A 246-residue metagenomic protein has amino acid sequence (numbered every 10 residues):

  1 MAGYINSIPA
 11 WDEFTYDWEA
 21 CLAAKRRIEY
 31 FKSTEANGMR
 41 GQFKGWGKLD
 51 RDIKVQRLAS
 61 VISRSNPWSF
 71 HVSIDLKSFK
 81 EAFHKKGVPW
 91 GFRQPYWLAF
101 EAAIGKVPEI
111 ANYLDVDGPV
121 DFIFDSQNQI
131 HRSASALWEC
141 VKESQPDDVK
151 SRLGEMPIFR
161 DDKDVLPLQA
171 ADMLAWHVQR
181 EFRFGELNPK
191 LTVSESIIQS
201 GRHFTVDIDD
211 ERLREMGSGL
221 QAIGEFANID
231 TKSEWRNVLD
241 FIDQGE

Functional and structural regions predicted by a protein language model:
M1-E246: Phosphate-ester processing/binding pockets and catalytic centers
